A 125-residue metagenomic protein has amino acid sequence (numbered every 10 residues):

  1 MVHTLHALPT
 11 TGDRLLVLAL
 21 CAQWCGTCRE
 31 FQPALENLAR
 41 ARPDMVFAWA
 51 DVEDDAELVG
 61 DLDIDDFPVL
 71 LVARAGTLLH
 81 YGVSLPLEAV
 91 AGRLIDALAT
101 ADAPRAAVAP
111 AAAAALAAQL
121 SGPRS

Functional and structural regions predicted by a protein language model:
M1-L15, G92-S125: N-terminal leader/targeting and pre-domain segments
V2-L38: Local sequence-structure signature of Cys/Sec-based thiol-disulfide redox active-site neighborhoods
L20, E36, R40-L58, I64-D66: Thiol-based oxidoreductase modules, predominantly thioredoxin-like and allied folds used for disulfide exchange
G26, D54-E57, P86: Short alpha-helical
G26, V59, L79-Y81: A generic structural signal for short coil/turn motifs at secondary-structure boundaries
F31, D61-L62, L94: Residue-level signal for well-ordered alpha-helical positions
D66, L71-A112: Non-catalytic, surface beta->alpha helical segment in thiol-disulfide oxidoreductase systems
